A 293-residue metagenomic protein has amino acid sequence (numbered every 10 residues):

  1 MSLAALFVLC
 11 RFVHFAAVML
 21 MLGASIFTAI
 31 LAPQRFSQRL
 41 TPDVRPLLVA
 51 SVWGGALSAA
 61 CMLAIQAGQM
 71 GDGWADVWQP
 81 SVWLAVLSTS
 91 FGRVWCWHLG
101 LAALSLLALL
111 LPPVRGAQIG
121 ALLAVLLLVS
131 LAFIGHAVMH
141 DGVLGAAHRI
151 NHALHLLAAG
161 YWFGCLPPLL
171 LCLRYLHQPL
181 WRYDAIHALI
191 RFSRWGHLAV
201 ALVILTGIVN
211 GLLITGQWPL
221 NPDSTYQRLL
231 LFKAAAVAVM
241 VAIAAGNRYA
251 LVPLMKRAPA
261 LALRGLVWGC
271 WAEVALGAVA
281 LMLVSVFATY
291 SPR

Functional and structural regions predicted by a protein language model:
M1-R293: Polytopic transmembrane helical bundles with strong interfacial aromatic enrichment
